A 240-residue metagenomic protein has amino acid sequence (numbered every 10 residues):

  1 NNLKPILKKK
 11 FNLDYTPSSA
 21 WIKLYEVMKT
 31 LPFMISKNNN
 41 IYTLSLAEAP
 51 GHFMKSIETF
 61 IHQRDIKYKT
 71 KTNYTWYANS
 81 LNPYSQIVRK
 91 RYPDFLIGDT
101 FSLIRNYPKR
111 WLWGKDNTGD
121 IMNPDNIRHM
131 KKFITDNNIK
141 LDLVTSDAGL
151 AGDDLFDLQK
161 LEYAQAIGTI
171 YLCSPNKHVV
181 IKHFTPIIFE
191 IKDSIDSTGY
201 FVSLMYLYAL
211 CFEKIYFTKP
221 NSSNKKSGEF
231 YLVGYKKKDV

Functional and structural regions predicted by a protein language model:
N1-N137: Intrinsically disordered, low-complexity glycine/charged-rich regulatory or linker segments that flank or connect
I41, D142, E213: Conserved acidic residues
L44-P50, F133-D154, K182: Conserved proline-anchored active-site loop of SAM-dependent methyltransferases that bridges a beta-strand
S45-L46, L210, K225: Conserved P-loop NTPase motor core
L46-G51, L81-N82, G149, F184-I188 (+3 more regions): An acidic- and aromatic-residue-enriched active-site/binding cleft used to recognize and process polar
D154-Y216: Conserved Class I SAM-dependent methyltransferase catalytic core
S227-L232: Short hydrophobic/aromatic beta-strand or adjacent loop that forms the aromatic wall/cage of a ligand/substrate-binding
V233-V240: Flexible, glycine-/basic-rich loop-and-beta segments that form/coincide with the SAM-dependent methyltransferase
